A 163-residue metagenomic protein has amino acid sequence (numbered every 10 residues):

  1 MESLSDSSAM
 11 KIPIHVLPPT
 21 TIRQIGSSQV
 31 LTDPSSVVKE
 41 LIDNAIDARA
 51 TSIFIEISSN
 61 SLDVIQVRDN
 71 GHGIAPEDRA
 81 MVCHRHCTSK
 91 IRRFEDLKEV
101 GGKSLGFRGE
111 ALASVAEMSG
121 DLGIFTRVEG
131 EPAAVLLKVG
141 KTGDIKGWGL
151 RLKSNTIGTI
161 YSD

Functional and structural regions predicted by a protein language model:
M1-S162: GHKL (Bergerat-fold) ATPase N-terminal catalytic module, capturing the glycine-rich phosphate-binding loop and acidic
